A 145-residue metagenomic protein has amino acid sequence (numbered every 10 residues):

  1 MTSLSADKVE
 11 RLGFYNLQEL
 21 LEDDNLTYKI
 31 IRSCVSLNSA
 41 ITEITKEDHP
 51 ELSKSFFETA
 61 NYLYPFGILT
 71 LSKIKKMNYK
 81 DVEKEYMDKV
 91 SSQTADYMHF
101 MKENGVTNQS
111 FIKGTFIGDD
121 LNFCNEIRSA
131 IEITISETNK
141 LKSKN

Functional and structural regions predicted by a protein language model:
M1-N25: Short N-terminal segments immediately surrounding and downstream of signal-peptide cleavage
A6-D7, D48, N78, K89: Alpha-helical protein-protein interaction elements
V9, I31-C34, N38, V82 (+2 more regions): Extended hydrophobic/Leu-rich segments
G13-F14, K46, K102-E103: Generic signal for short, ordered secondary-structure residues within or immediately flanking folded domains
L20-M77: Short N-proximal segments of mature Sec-exported proteins
Y64-N145: Compact alpha-helical subdomains of small soluble proteins
